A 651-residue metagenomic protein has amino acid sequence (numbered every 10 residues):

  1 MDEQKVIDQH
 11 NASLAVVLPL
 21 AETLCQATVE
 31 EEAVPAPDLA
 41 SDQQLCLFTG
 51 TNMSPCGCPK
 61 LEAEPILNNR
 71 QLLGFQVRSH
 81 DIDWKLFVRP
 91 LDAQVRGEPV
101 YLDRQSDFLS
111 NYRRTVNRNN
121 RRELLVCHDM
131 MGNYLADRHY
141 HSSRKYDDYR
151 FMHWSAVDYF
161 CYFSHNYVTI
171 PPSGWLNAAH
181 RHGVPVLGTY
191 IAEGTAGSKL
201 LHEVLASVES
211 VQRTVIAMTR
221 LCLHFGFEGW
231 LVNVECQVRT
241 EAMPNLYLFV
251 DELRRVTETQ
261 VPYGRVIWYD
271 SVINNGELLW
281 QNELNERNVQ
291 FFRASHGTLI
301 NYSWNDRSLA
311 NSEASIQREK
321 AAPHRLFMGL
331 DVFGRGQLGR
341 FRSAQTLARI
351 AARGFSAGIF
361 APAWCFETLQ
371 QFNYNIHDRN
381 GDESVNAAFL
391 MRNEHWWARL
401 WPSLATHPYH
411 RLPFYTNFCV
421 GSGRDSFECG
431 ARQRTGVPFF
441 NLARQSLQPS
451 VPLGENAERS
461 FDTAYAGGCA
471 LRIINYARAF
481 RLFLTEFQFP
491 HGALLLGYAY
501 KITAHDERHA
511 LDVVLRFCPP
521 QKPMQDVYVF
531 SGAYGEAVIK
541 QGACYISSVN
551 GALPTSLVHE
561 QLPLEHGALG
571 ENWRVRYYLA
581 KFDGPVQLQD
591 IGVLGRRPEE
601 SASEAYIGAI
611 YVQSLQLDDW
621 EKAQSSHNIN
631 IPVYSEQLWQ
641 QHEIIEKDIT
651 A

Functional and structural regions predicted by a protein language model:
V17, L24, D42-D137: N-terminal module-boundary/linker segments of secreted carbohydrate-active enzymes
L61, L67-R70, F75-K85, D331-G454: Substrate-binding cleft of secreted/luminal carbohydrate-active enzymes
N117-N311: Chitinase-like catalytic core of GlcNAc-active glycosidases
G454-R481, Y528-I546, G551, Q561: Short carbohydrate-recognition loop motifs
R481-L515, G532, R576-A580, I591-V593 (+2 more regions): Extra-cytoplasmic beta-strand recognition segments
Y498, N550-S614: Extracellular beta-strand ligand-recognition surfaces/modules
D506-E536, G542-C544: Extended low-complexity, serine/threonine- and proline-enriched intrinsically disordered segments
R596-N628, P632-Y634, W639: Exposed low-complexity, polar/acidic, P/S/T/G-rich flexible segments that act as propeptides, protease-susceptible
